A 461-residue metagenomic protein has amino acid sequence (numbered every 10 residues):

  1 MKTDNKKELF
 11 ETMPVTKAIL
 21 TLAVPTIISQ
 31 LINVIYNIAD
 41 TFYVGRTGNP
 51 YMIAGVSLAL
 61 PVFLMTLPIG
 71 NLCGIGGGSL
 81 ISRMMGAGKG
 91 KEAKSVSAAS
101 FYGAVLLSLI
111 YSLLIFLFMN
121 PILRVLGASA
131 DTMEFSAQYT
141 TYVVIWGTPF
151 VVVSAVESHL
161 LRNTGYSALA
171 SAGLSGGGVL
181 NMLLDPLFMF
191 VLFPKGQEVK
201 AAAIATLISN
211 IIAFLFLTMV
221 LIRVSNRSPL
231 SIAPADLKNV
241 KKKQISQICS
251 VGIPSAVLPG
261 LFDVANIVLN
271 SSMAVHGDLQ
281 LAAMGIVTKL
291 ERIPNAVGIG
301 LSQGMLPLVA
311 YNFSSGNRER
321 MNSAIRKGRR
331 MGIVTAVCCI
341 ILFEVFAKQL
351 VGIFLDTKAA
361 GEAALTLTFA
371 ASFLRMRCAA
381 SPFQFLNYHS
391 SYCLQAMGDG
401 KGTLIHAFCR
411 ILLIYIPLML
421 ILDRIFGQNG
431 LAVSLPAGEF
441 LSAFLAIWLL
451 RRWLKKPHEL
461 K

Functional and structural regions predicted by a protein language model:
M1-A23, I81-G147, P194-I253, V309-A379 (+1 more regions): Short alpha-helical transmembrane segments in multi-pass integral membrane proteins
E11-F42, R46-T47, P61-G76, L80 (+6 more regions): N-terminal transmembrane alpha-helices
T21-D40, G177, S209-A213, L217 (+3 more regions): Transmembrane helical elements of multi-pass membrane transporters/channels
T26, Q30, F42, S79 (+17 more regions): Transmembrane alpha-helix boundary and packing residues in multipass membrane permease domains and related
L31, I35-I53, L123-A130, L187-Q197 (+4 more regions): Helix-terminus/linker motif at the lipid-water interface of multi-pass membrane proteins
V44-L64, A130-A137, V199-K200, K243-V251 (+4 more regions): Interfacial/gating helices of multi-pass transporter permease domains
I53-L113, V151-A170, A283-A347, Q384-H406: Small-residue-rich hydrophobic transmembrane alpha-helices
G74, V143-R162, A170-G178, A202-T218 (+4 more regions): Short runs within selected transmembrane alpha-helices of multi-pass transporters and secretion channels
